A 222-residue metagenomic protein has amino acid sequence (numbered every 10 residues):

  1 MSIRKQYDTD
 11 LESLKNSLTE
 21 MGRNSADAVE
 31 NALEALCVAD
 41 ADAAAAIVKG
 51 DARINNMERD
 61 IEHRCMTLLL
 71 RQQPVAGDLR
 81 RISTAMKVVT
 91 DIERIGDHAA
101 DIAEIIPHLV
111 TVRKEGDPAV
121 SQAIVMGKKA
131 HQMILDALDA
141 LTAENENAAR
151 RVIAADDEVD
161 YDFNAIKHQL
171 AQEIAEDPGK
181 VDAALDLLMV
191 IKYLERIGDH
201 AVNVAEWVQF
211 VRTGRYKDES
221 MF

Functional and structural regions predicted by a protein language model:
M1-F222: Cytosolic, long alpha-helical scaffolding segments
